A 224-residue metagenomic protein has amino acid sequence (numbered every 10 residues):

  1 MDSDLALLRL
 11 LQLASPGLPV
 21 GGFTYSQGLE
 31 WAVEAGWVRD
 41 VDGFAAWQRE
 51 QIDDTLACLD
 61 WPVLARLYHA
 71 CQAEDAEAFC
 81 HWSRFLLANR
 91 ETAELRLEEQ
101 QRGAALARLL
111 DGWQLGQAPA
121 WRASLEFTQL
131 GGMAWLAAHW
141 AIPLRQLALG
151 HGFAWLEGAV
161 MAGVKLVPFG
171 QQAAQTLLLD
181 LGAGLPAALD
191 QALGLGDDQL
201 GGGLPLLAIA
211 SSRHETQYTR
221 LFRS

Functional and structural regions predicted by a protein language model:
M1-S224: Metal- and O2-centered redox machinery and metal/ROS homeostasis
